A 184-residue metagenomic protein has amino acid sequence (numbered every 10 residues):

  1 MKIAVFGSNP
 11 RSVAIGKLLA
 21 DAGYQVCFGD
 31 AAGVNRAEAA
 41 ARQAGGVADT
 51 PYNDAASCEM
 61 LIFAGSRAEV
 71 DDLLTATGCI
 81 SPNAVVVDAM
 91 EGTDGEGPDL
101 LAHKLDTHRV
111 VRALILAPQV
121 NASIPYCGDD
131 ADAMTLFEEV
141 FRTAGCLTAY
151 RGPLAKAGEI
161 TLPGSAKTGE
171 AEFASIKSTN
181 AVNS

Functional and structural regions predicted by a protein language model:
M1-Q43: NAD(P)+-binding Rossmann beta1-loop-alpha1 motif at the extreme N-terminus of oxidoreductases
F6, V120-S184: Active-site-lining helix/loop region of Rossmann-like oxidoreductase modules
A22, R42-G45, P82, K104-D106 (+1 more regions): Short, structured coil segments at secondary-structure junctions
G33-A39, T93-G97, D132-A133: Short, charged/polar "capping" segments at the starts of alpha-helices and the immediately preceding loops
G45-G46, P51-V85: Rossmann-like NAD(P)-binding element
S66-V70, G92, A117, D130-D132: Short beta->alpha connector loops
P82-P118: Rossmann-fold NAD(P)-binding glycine/threonine-rich loop
